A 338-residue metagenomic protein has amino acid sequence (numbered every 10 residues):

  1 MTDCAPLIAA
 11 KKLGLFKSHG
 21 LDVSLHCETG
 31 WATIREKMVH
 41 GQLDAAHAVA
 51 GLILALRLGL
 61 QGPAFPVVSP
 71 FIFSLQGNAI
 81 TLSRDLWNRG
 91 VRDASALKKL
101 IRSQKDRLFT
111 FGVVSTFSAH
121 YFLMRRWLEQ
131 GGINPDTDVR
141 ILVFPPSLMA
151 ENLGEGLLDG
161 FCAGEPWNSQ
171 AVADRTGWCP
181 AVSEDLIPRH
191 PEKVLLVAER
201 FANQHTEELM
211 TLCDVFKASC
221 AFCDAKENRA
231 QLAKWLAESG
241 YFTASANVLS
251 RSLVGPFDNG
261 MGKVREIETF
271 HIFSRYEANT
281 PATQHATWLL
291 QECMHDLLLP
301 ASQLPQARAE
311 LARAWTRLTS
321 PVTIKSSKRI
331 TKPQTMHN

Functional and structural regions predicted by a protein language model:
M1-D136, L142, D159-A171, T176-R189: Short, glycine-/small- and polar/acidic-enriched structural segments that line small-molecule recognition paths
I80-T81, V194-V197, F201-A202: Short glycine- and hydrophobic/aromatic-rich loop-to-beta-strand nucleating segment in the catalytic cores
N134-V139, N203-E208: Inter-helical turn/loop segments and adjacent helix faces that build the functional surface of alpha-helical bundle
P146-S147: Functional cores that coordinate and move charged inorganic groups
R189-H190, Q231: Short gly/pro-enriched beta-turn/loop segments at secondary-structure junctions
E208-R313: Secondary-structure end/capping motifs
A314-N338: C-terminal non-catalytic accessory extensions
